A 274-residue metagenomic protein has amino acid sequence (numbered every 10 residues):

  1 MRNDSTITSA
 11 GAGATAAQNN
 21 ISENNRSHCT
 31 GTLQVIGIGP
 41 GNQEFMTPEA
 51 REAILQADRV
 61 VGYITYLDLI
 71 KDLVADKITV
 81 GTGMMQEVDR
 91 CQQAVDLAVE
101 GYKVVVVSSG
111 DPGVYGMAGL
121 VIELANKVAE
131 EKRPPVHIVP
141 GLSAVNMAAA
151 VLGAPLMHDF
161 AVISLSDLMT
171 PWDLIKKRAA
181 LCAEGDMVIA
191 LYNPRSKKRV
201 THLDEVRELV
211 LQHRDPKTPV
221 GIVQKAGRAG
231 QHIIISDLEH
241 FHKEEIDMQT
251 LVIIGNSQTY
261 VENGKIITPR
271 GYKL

Functional and structural regions predicted by a protein language model:
M1-V136, H242: Class I S-adenosyl-L-methionine
R2-G13, L33, E184-L274: A contiguous loop/helix-start segment that scaffolds small-molecule binding in enzyme catalytic cores
N3, N42, G116-G185: Class I SAM-dependent methyltransferase SAM-binding "motif I" and its flanking Rossmann-like core
I38-F45, M169-W172, I233-S236: Short gly/ser/thr-rich secondary-structure transition/capping motifs
A57-V60, L73, L97-G101, L124-V128 (+5 more regions): Change "in soluble alpha/beta enzymes" to "in soluble alpha/beta proteins
L73, M117-A118, A148-A150, D173-I175 (+2 more regions): Short, well-ordered secondary-structure micro-motifs
Y102-S108, A154-L165, A183-G185, E239-D247: A polyampholytic, Gly/Pro-enriched intrinsically disordered region
